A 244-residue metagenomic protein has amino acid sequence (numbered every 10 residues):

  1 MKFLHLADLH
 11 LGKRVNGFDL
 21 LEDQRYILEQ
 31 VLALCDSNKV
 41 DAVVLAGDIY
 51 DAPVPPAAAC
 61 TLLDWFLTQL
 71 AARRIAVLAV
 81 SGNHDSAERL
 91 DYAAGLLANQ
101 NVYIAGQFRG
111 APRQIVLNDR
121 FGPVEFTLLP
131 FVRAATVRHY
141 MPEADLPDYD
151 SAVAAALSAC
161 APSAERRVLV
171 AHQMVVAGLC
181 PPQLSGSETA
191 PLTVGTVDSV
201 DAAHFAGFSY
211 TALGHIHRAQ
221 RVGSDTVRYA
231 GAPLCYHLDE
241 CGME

Functional and structural regions predicted by a protein language model:
M1-L45, D51-E244: Extended recognition/assembly regions associated with phosphoester-bond processing machinery
